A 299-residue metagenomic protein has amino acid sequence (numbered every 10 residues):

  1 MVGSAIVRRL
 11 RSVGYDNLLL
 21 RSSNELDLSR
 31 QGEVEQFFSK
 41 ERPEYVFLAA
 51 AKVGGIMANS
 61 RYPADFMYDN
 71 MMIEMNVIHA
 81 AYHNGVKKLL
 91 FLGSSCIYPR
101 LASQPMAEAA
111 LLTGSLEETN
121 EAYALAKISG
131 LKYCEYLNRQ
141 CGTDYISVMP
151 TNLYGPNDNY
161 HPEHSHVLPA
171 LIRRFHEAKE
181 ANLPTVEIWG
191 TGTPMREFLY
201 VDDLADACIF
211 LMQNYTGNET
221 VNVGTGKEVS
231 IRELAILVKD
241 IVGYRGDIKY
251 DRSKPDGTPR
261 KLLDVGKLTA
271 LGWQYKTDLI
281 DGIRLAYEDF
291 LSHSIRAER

Functional and structural regions predicted by a protein language model:
A5-V13, E177-R299: C-terminal substrate-binding subdomain of Rossmann-fold SDR/epimerase-dehydratase oxidoreductases
R11-Q36: Adenosine-cofactor binding site in Rossmann-like domains, unifying the SAM/SAH pocket of S-adenosylmethionine-dependent
D27, I97-P99, A122, I146-A170 (+1 more regions): Flexible, glycine-rich beta-alpha linker
Q31-M71, H83: NAD(P)H-binding glycine-rich loop region in Rossmannoid oxidoreductase-like domains and their noncatalytic homologs
G55-I56, F91-A107, A122-I128, R139-Q140 (+1 more regions): Conserved catalytic-site region of short-chain dehydrogenase/reductase
M67, M71, T119-L131, H161-P169 (+2 more regions): Short-chain dehydrogenase/reductase
M75-N120, I146: Conserved Rossmann-fold NAD(P)-dependent oxidoreductase catalytic core, especially the SDR/UDP-sugar
N76, E118-T151, A170-A181: Active-site Tyr-X1-5-Lys
